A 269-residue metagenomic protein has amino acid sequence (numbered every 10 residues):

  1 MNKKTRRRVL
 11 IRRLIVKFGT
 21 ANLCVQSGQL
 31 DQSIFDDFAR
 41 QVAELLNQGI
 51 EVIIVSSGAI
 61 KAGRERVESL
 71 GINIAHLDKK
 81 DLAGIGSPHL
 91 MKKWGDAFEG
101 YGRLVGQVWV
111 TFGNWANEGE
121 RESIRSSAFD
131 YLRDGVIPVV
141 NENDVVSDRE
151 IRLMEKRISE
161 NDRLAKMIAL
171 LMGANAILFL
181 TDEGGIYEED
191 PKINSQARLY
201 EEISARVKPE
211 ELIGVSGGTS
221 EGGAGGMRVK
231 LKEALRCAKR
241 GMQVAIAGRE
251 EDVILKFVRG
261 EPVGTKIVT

Functional and structural regions predicted by a protein language model:
N2-T269: C-terminal catalytic "cap/lid" subdomain
